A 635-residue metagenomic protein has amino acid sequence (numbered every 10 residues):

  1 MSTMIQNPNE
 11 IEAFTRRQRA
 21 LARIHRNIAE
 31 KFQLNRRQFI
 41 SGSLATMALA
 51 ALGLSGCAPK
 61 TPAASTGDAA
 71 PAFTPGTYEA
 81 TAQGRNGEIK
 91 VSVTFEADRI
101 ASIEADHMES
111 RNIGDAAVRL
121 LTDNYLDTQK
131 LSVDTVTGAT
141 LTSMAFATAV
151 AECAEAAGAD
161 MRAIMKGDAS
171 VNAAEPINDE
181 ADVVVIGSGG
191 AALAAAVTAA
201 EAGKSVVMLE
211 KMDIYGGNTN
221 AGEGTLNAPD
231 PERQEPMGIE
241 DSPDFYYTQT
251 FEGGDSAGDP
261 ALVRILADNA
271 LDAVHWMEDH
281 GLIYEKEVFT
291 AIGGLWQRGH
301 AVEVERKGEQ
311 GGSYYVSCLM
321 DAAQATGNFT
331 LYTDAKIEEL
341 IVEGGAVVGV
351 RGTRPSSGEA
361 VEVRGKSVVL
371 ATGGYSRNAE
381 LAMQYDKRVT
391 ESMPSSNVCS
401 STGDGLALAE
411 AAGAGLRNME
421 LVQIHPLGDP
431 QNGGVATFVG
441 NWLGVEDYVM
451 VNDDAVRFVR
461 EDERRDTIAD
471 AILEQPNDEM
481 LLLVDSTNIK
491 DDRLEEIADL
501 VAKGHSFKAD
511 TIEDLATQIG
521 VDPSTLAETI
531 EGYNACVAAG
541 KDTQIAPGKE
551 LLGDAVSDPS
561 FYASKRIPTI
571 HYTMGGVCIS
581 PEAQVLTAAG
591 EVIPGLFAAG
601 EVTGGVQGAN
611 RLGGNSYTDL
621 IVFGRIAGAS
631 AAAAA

Functional and structural regions predicted by a protein language model:
M1-L34, A45-G53: N-terminal secretory signal peptides
A69-D168: Active-site- and interface-proximal helix/loop "cap" or "latch" segments in soluble metabolic and energy-transducing
A174-G189: Beta1/beta-strand and adjacent pyrophosphate-binding region of the FAD-binding site in flavoprotein oxidoreductases
A202-T219: Glycine-rich FAD pyrophosphate-binding loop
Y215, D268-E359, N378-L381, D429 (+1 more regions): Conserved redox-cofactor binding core of oxidoreductases
E339, T525-N610: A glycine-rich dinucleotide-binding beta-alpha-beta segment and adjacent secondary-structure elements that constitute
S356-E359, R364-G428, F623-I626: Glycine-rich loop(s) and the adjacent beta-strand/alpha-helix scaffold that form part
L406-L408, A412-T525: An anion/pyrophosphate-binding glycine-rich loop and adjacent beta-alpha core in soluble alpha-beta enzymes
